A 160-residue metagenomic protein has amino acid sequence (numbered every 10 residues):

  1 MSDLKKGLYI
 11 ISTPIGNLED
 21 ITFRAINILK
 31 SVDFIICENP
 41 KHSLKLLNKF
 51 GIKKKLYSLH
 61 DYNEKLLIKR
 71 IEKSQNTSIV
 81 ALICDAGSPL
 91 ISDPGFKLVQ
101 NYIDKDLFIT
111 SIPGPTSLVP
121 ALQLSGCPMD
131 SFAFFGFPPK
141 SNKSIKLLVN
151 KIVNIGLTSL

Functional and structural regions predicted by a protein language model:
M1-Y62: Glycine-rich, flexible N-terminal cofactor/catalytic loop recognition
S2-K6, V119-L160: Beta-strand/loop-alpha-helix module characteristic of Rossmann-like adenine-cofactor folds
I26-N27, E72-K73, F96-Q100, N150: Alpha-helical segments flanking ligand/cofactor-binding loops in enzyme cores
L29-I35, L107-T110, T158-S159: Short active-site oxyanion
N48-K53, E72, G95-F96: Glycine-rich loop at the start of a catalytic domain that most often binds anionic cofactors/ligands
Y57-K65, F137-N142: Conserved helicase motor
I68-N76, V153: Short amphipathic alpha-helix with an adjacent loop that forms part of the alpha/beta core around
N76-F135: Short glycine-cluster motifs
